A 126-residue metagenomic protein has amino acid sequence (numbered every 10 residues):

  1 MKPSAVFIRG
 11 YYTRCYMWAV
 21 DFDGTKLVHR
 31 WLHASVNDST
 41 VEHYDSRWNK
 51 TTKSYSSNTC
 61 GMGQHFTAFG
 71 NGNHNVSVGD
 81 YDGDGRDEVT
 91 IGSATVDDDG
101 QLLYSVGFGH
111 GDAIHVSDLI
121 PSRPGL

Functional and structural regions predicted by a protein language model:
M1-L126: Beta-propeller-forming repeat regions
